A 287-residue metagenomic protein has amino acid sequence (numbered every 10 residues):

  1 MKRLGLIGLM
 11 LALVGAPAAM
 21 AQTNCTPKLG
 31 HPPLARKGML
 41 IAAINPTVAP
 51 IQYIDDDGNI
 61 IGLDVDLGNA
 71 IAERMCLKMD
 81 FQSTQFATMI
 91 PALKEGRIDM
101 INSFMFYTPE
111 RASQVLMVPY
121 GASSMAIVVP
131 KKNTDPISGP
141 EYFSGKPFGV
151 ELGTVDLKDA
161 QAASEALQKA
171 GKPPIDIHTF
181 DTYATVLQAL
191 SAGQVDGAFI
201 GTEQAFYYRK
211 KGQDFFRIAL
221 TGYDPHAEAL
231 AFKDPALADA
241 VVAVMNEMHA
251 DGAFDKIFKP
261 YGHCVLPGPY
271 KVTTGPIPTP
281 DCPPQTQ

Functional and structural regions predicted by a protein language model:
Q22-C25, G30, V155-K172, M248-Q287: Ligand-binding clefts/hinges and TM-proximal coupling segments of bilobed small-molecule sensing domains
T23, D66-R74, N133-T134, E141-Y142 (+2 more regions): Extended ligand-binding regions for polar small-molecule ligands
T23-F104, D251, P260: Extracytoplasmic small-molecule ligand-binding "clamshell" domains of the periplasmic binding protein/Venus flytrap
I41-A49, I60-E73, M105, A126-D181 (+1 more regions): Bilobed "Venus flytrap"/periplasmic-binding protein-like clamshell domains and structurally analogous long
V65, D80-P91, D135-P136, D176-Q188 (+1 more regions): Short helix-initiation/N-cap motifs at beta->coil->alpha
N69, E73, K78-Y142, P278 (+1 more regions): Acidic, polar ligand-binding/catalytic clefts
A87-P91, F104-S113, D159-A163, S191-D224: A ligand-binding cleft/hinge motif common to bilobed small-molecule-binding domains
A122-V129, R209-N246, C264-Q287: Periplasmic-binding protein-like
